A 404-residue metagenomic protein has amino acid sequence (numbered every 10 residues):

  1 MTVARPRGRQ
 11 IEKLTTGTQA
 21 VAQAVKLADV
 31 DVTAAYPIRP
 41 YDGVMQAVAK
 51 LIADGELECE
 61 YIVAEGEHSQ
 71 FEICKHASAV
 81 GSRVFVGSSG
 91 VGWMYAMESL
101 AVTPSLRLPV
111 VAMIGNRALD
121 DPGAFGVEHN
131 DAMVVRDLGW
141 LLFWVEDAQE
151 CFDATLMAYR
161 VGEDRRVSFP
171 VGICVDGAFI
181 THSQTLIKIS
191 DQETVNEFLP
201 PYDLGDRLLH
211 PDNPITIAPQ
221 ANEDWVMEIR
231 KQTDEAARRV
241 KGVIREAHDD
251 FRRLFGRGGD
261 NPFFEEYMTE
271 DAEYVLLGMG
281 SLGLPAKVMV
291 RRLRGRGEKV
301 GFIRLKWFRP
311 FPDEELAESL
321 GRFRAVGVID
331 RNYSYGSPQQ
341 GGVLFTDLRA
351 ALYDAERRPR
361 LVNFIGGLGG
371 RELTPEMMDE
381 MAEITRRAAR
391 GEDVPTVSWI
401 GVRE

Functional and structural regions predicted by a protein language model:
M1-V134, G139-W140, L156-M157, D176 (+1 more regions): Thiamine diphosphate
A49-D54, E246, D250, V288-F302 (+1 more regions): Short helix-loop-beta junction
R117-A118, V175-H182, G280, Y333 (+1 more regions): Glycine-rich beta-alpha junction loops
G126-P170, C174-G177, R357-R371: Conserved thiamine diphosphate
P170-E265: Conformationally flexible catalytic loops at phosphate/diphosphate-handling active centers
F263-E298, F311-E318: Redox- and metal-dependent alpha/beta enzyme cores, enriched for Fe-S-associated oxidoreductases and cofactor-handling
R296-A325, N332: Core nucleotide-handling region used for phosphoryl-transfer chemistry
D330-E404: Peripheral docking tails and interdomain loops at the edges of cofactor- or intermediate-handling domains
